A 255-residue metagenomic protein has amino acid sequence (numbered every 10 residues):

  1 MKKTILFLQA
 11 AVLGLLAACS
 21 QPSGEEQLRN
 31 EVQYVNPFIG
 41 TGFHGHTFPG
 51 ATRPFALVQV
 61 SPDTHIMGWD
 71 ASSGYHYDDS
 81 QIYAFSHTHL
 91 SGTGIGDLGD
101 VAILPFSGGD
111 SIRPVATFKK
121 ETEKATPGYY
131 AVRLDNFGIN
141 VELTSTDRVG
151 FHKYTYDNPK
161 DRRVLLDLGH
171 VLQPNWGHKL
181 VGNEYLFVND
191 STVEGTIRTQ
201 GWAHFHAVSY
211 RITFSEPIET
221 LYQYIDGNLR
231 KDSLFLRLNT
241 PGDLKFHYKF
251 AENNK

Functional and structural regions predicted by a protein language model:
K2-A10: Sec-dependent signal peptide recognition, specifically the positively charged N-region followed immediately by
A17-A18: C-terminal motif of bacterial Sec signal peptides marking the signal peptidase cleavage site
Q21: Conserved binding/recognition cores within well-folded domains
G24-K255: Accessory carbohydrate-recognition regions in carbohydrate-active enzymes
